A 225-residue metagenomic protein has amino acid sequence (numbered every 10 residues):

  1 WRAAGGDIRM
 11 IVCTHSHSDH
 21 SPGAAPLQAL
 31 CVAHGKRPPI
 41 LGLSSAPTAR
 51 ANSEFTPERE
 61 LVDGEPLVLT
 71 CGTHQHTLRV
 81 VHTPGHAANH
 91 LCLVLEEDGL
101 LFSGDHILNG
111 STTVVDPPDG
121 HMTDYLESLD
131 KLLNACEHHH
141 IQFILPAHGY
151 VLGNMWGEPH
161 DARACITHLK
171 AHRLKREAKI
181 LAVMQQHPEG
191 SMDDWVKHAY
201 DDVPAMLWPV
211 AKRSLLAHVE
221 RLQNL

Functional and structural regions predicted by a protein language model:
W1-T77: Active-site HxH/HxHxD metal-binding segment of metal-dependent hydrolases
T14, T83, L222: Conserved S/T- and glycine-rich ATP-binding loop of Class I adenylate-forming
S18-S21, R163, A205: Loop/helix-junction capping segments adjacent to catalytic residues or to phosphate/diphosphate-binding pockets
P26-L30, A135, V183: Alpha-helical structural signal in soluble globular domains
N52-F55, V114-P117, L207-W208: Short, solvent-exposed loop/turn segments at secondary-structure boundaries
P66, T73-E177: Metallo-beta-lactamase
K179-L225: C-terminal regulatory/interaction regions
